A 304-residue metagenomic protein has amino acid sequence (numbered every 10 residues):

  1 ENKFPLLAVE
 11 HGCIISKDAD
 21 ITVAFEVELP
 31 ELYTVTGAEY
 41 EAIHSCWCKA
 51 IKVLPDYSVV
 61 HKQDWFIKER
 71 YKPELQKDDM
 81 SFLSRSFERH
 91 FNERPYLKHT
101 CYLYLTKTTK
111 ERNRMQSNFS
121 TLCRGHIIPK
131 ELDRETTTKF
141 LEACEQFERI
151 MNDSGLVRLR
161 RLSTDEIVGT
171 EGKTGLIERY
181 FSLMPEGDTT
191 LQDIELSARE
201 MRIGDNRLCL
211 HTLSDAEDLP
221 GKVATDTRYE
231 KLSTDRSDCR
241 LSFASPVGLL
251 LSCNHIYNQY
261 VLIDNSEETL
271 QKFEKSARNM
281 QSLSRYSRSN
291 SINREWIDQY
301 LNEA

Functional and structural regions predicted by a protein language model:
E1-A304: Extended, folded cores of ATP/NTP-driven motor/assembly subunits in large transport and secretion machines
